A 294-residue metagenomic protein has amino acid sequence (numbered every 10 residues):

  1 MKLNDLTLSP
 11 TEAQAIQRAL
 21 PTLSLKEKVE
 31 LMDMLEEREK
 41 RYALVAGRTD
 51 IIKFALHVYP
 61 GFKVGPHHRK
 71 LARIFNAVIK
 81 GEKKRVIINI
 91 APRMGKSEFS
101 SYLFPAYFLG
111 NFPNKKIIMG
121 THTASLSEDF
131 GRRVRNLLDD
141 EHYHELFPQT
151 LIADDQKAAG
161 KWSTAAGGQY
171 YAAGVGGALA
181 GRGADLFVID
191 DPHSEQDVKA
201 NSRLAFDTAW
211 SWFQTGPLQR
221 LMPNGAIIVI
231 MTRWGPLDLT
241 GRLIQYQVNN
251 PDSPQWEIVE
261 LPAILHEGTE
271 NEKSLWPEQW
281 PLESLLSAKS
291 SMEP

Functional and structural regions predicted by a protein language model:
M1-K84: N-terminal accessory segments
K83-L103: Walker A/P-loop
R85-I87, K116-I118, Q169, L186 (+1 more regions): Residue-level preference for the first positions of well-ordered beta-strands
E98-S101, E128-R132, D238-I244: A short acidic (Asp/Glu
S100-F112: Walker A/P-loop NTP-binding motif
G120-G176: Conserved nucleotide-state-sensing and coupling region of NTP-binding domains
G160-F213: Conserved RecA-like ASCE ATPase "motif II neighborhood" in helicase/translocase motors
D197-P294: Non-catalytic, compositionally simple segments
